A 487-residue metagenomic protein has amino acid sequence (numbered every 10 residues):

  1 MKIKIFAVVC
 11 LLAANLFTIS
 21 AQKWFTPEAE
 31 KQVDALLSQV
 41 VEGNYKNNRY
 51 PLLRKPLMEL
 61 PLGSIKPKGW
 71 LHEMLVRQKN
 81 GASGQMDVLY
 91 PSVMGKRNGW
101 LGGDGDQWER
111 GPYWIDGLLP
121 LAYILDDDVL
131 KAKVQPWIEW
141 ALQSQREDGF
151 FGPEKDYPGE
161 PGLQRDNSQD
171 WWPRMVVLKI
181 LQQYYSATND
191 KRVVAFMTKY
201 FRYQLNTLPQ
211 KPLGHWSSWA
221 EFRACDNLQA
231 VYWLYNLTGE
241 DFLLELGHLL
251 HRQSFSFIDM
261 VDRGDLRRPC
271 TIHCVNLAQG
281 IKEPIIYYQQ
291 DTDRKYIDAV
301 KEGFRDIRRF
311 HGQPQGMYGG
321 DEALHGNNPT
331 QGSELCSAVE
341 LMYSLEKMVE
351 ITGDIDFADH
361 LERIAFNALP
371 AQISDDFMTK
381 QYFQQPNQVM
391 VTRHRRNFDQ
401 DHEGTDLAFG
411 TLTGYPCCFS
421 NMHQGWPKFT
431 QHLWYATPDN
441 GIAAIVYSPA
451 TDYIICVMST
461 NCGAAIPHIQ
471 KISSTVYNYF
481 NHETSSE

Functional and structural regions predicted by a protein language model:
M1-K23: Bacterial Sec-dependent N-terminal signal peptides
K2, A13, Q107-W108, I469: Generic N-terminal leader/processing signal
K2, I19, D356-E362, I469-K471: Composition- and surface-driven signal marking solvent-exposed, interaction-prone regions in large proteins
V9, P416-C417, I455: The N-terminal extracellular segments of secreted preproproteins, especially immediately downstream of signal
L11, I19, P173, A443-V446 (+2 more regions): Extended hydrophobic/Leu-rich segments
Q22-T451: Glycan-recognition and catalytic cores of secretory/periplasmic carbohydrate-active enzymes
D452-E487: Structured C-terminal helix/loop/strand segments within mature extracytoplasmic catalytic/sensor domains
